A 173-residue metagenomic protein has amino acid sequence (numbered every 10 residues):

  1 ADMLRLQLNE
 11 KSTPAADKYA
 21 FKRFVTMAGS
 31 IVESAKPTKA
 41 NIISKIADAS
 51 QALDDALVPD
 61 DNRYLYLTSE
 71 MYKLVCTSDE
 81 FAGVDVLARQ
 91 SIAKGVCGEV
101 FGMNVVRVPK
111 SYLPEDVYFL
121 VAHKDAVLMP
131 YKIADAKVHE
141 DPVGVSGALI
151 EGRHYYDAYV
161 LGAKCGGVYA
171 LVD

Functional and structural regions predicted by a protein language model:
A1-A56, Y169-D173: Alpha-helical scaffold segments that mediate packing/assembly in large oligomeric complexes
D2, D61, G144-A148: Residues at beta-strand starts and edge strands
Q7, M71-Y72, V127: Bulky hydrophobic/aromatic packing residues
A28-V96: Extended, solvent-exposed, turn-rich assembly/linker loops in the middle of proteins
S78-D173: Sequence/fold signature of self-assembling virion shell proteins
